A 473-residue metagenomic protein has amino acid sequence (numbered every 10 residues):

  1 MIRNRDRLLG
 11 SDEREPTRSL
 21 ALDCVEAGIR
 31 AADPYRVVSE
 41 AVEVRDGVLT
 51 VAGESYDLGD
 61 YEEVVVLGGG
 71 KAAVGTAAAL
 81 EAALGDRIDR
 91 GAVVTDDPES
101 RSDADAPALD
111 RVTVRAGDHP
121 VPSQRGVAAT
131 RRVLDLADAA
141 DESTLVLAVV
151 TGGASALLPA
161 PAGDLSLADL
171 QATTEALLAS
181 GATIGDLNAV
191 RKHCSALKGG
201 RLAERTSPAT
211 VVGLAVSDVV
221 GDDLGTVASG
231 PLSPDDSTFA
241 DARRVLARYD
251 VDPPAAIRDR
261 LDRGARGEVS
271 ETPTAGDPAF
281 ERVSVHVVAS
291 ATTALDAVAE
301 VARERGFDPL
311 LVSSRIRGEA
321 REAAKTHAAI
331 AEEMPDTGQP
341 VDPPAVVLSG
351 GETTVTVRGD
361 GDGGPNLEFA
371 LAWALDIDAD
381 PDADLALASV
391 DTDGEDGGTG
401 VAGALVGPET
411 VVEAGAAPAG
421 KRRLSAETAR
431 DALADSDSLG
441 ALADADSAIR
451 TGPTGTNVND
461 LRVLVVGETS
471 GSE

Functional and structural regions predicted by a protein language model:
M1-L67, G75-T76, A82-A83, V312: An N-terminal, well-structured beta->alpha segment
E81-R87, A106-T113, P161-A172, S207 (+4 more regions): A glycine- and small-aliphatic-rich helix-loop capping segment at beta-alpha/alpha-beta transitions that lines
V94-E142, R191: Glycine-rich oxoanion-binding loops at beta->alpha junctions
L165-T183, D235-V251, G359-L387: Gly/Ser/Thr-rich active-site loops/lids in small-molecule metabolic enzymes that frequently grip phosphoryl groups
L178, G185, A189-V251, G440 (+2 more regions): A glycine/threonine-rich phosphate-anchoring loop and its flanking beta-alpha core in nucleotide/phosphate-binding
D235-A324: Accessory alpha-helical/coil subdomains and C-terminal extensions that flank or cap enzyme catalytic cores
T292, D296, E300, E304-D384: Active-site segments that bind and position negatively charged phosphate/pyrophosphate groups
G363, A370-E473: Internal helix-turn-beta structural module
